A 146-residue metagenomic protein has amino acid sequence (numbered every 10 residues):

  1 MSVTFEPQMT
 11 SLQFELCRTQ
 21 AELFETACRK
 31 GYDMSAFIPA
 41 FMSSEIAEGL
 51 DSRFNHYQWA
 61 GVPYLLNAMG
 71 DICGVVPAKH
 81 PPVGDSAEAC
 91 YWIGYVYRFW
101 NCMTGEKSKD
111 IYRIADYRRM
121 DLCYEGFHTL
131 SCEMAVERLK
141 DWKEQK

Functional and structural regions predicted by a protein language model:
M1-M103, R118, F127-K146: C-terminal alpha-helical interaction appendages
N101-I111: Long protein-protein interaction modules used by eukaryotic assembly/scaffold proteins
R113-D116: Small/polar glycine-rich anion-binding or flexible loop at a beta-alpha turn
